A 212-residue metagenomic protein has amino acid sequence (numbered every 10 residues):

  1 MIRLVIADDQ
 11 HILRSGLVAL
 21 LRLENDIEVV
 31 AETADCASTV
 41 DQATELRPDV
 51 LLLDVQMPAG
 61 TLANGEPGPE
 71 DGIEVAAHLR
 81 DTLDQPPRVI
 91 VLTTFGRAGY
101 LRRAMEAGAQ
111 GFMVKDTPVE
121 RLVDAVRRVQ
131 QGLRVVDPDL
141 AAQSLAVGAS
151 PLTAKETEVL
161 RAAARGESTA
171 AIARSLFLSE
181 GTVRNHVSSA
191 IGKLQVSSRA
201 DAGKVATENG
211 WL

Functional and structural regions predicted by a protein language model:
M1-L13, L17-L21: Conserved acidic segment of CheY-like receiver
E32-D41, G68-G72, S198-D201: Helix N-cap/capping motif at the beta->alpha junctions
A34-V50, G60: Acidic, metal-coordinating helix/loop segments flanking the phosphotransfer/catalytic sites of two-component signaling
D54-T61, T93: Active-site residues of response regulator receiver
T61-Q85: Short amphipathic alpha-helix used as the core "switch/output" element in two-component signaling
A77, P86-G96: A short, hydrophobic beta-strand element within the central beta-sheet of small alpha/beta folds
G99-L160, W211: Short, flexible helix-to-coil linker/hinge segments that flank and couple to helix-turn-helix
S168-D201: Recognition helix of helix-turn-helix DNA-binding domains
